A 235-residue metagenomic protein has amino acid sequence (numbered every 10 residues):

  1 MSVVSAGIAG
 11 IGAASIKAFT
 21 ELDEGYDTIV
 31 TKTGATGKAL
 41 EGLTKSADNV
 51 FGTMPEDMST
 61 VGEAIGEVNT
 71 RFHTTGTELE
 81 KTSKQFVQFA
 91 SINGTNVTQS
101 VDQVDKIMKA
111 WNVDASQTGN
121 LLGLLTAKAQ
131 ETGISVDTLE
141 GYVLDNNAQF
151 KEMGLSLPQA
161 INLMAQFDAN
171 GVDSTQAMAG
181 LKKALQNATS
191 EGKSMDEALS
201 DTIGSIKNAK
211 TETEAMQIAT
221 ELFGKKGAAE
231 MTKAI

Functional and structural regions predicted by a protein language model:
M1-G123, A127-G141, F150-P158, A169-Q176 (+2 more regions): A short, structural motif
E140-V143, K225: Flexible, solvent-exposed coil segments and beta strand-coil junctions, predominantly the extracellular/periplasmic
Q159-I235: Extended alpha-helical or coil "stalk/linker/tether" regions that are enriched in polar/charged and small residues
